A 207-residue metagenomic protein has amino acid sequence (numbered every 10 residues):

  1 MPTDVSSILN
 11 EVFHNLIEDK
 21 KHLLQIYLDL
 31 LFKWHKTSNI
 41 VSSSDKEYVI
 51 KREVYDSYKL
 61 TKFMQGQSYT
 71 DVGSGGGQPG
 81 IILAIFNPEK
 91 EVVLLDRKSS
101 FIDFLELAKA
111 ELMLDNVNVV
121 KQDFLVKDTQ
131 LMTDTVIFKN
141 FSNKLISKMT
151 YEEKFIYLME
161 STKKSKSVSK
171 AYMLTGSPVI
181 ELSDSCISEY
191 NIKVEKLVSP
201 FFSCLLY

Functional and structural regions predicted by a protein language model:
D4-G66, F104-D115: Class I SAM-dependent transferase core
F32, T61, A84, T162-K163: N-terminal cationic-hydrophobic initiation segments that often serve targeting/anchoring roles
G66-G75: Conserved class I S-adenosyl-L-methionine
Q67-S68, K90, L131-D134: Short coil/turn segments at beta-strand junctions that form active-site/ligand-binding loops
G76-P88: Conserved SAM-binding loop of SAM-dependent methyltransferases across substrates and taxa, primarily the Class I
E91-D96: Conserved SAM-binding motif I beta-strand of class I
R97-Y207: S-adenosylmethionine
